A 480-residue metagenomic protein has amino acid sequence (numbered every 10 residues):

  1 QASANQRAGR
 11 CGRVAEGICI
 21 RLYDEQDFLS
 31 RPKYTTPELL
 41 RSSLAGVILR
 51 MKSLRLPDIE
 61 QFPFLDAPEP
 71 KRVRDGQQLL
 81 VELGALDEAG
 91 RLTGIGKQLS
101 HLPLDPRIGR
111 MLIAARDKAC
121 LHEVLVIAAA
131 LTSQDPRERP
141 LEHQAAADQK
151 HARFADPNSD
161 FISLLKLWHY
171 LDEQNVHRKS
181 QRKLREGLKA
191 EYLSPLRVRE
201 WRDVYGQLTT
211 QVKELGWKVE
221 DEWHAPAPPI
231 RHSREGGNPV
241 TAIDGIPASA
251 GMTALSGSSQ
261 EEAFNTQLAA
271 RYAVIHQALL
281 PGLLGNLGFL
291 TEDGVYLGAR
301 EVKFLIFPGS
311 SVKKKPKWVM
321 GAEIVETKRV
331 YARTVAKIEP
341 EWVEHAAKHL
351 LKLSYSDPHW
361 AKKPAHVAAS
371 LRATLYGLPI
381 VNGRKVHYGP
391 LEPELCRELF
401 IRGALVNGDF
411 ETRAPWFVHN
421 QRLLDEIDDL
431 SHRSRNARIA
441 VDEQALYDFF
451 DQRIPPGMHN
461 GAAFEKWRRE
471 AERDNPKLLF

Functional and structural regions predicted by a protein language model:
Q1-R10, S259-T266, F410: Short intrinsically disordered, low-complexity coil segments enriched in acidic
Q1-R31, A45-L49: Conserved segment of the helicase C-terminal RecA-like domain
S3, A15, L40, L44 (+2 more regions): Catalytic-loop motifs flanking and including active-site residues across diverse enzymes
G12-C19, I95-Q98, K363-L371: An acidic intrinsically disordered interaction segment
E25-R231, P239-G245, S256-K363, L424-M458: Second RecA-like catalytic domain
Y170-S180, L188, R197, W360-L479: Extended alpha-helical interaction scaffolds
